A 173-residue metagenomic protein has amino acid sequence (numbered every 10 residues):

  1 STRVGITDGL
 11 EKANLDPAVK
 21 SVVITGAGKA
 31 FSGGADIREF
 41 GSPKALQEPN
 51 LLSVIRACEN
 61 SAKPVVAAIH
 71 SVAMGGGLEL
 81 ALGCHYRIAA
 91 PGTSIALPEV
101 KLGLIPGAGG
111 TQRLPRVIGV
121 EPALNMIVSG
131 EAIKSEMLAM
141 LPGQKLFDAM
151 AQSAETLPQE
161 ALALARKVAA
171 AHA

Functional and structural regions predicted by a protein language model:
S1-K20: A short, well-ordered alpha-helical element
T2-I6, I24, D36, P64 (+4 more regions): Terminal peptide-recognition signature
V4, G26-A57, A73, K101-L104: Glycine- (often His-adjacent) and acidic-residue-rich active-site loop that binds/positions the CoA thioester
A18, K63, G143-L146: Glycine-centered tight turns that cap/initiate beta-strands
C58-L102, P106, M126: Glycine-rich beta-to-alpha active-site loop
E79-G83, N125-A173: Amphipathic alpha-helical segments at domain termini/boundaries
T111-E121: Hydrophobic, secondary-structure "cap" segments at the distal end of domains
